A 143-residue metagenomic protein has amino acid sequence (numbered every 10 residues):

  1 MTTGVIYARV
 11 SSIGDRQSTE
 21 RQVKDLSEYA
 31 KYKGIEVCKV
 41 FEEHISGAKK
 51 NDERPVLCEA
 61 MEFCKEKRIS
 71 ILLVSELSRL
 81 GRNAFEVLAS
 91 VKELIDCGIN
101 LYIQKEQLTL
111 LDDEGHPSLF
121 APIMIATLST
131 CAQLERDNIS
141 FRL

Functional and structural regions predicted by a protein language model:
M1-L143: Short, structured surface patches at the beginning of a domain
